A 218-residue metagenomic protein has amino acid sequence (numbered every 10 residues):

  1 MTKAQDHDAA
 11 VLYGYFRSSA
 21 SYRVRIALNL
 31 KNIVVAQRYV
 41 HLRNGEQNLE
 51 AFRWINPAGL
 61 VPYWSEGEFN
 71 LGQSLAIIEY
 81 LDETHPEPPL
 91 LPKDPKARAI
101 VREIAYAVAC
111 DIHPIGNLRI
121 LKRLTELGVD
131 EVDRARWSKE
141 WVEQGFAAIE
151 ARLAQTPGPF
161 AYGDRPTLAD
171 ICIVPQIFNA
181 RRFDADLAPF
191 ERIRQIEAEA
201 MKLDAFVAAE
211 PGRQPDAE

Functional and structural regions predicted by a protein language model:
M1-R136: GST-like domain detector, emphasizing the conserved glutathione-binding G-site in the N-terminal thioredoxin-like
Y22, G45, E197, A217-E218: Generic structural signal for helix capping and beta-alpha/helix-loop junctions
A36, H113, A188, A208-A209: A local structural micro-motif
R38, S74, F190, E210-P211: Residue-level detector of family-conserved "landmark" positions at structurally sensitive sites
D82, Q176-I177, E210: Active-site-flanking alpha-helical
P88-K93, I115-L118, P159-G163, V207-G212: Short, hydrophobic secondary-structure boundary micro-motifs
V108-K202: GST-like fold's C-terminal all-alpha helical module
T167, Q214-E218: Carbohydrate-binding/catalytic loop surfaces
